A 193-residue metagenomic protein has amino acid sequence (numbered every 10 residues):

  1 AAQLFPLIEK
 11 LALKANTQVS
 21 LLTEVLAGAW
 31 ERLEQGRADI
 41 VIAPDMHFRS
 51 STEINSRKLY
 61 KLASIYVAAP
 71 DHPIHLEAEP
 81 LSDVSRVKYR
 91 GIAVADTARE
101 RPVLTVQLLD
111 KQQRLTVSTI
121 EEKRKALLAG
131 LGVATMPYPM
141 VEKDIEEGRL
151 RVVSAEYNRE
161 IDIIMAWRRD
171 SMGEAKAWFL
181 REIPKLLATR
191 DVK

Functional and structural regions predicted by a protein language model:
A1, M46, A95-T97, R168-R169: Structural motif
A1-R49: Central regulatory/effector-binding core of bacterial HTH transcription factors
Q3-K14, W178, E182-R190: Generic non-transmembrane alpha-helical segments
L21, P137, W167: Small/polar loops that bind or transfer phosphate-bearing groups
E53-L131, M136, M140-E160, R181 (+1 more regions): C-terminal regulatory
E156-D170: Periplasmic-binding protein-like
G173-A177: Short, conserved charged micro-motifs
